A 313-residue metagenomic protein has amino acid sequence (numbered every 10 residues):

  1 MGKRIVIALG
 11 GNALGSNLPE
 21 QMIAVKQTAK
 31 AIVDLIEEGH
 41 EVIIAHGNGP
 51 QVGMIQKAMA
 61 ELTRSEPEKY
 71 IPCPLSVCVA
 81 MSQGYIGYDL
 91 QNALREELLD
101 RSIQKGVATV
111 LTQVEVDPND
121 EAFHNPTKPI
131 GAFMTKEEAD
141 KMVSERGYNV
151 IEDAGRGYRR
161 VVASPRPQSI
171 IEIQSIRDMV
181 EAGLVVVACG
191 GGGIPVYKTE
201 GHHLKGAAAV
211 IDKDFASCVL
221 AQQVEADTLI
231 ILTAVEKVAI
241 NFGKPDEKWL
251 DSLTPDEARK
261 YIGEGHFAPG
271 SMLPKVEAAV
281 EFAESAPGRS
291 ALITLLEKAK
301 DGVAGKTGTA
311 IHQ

Functional and structural regions predicted by a protein language model:
G2-Q313: C-terminal catalytic "cap/lid" subdomain
